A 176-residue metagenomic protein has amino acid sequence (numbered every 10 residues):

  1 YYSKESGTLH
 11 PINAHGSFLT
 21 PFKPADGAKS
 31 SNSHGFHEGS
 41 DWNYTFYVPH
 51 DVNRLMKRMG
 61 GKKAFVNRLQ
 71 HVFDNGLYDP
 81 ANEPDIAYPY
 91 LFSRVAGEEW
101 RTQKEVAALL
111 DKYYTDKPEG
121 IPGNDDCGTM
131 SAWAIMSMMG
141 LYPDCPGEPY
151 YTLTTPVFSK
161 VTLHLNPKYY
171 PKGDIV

Functional and structural regions predicted by a protein language model:
Y1-K172: Active-site core of glycosidic bond-cleaving carbohydrate-active enzymes
